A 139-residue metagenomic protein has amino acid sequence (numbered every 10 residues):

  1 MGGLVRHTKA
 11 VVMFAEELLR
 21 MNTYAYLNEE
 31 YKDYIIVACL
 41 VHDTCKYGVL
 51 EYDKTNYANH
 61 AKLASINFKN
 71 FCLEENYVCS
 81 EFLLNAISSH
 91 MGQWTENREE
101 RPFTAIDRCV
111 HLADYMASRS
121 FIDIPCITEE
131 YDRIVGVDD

Functional and structural regions predicted by a protein language model:
L4-H7, M13-F14, L18, T23-R133: Divalent metal-dependent catalytic cores for phosphoryl transfer on phosphate-bearing substrates
